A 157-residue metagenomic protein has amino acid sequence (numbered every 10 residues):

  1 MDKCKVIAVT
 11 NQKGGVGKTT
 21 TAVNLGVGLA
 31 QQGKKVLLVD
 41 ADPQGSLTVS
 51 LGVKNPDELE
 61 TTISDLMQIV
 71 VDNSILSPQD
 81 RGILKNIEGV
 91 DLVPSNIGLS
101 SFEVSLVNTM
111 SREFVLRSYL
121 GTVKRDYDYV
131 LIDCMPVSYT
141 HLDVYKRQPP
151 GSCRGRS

Functional and structural regions predicted by a protein language model:
M1-S157: P-loop NTP-binding core
